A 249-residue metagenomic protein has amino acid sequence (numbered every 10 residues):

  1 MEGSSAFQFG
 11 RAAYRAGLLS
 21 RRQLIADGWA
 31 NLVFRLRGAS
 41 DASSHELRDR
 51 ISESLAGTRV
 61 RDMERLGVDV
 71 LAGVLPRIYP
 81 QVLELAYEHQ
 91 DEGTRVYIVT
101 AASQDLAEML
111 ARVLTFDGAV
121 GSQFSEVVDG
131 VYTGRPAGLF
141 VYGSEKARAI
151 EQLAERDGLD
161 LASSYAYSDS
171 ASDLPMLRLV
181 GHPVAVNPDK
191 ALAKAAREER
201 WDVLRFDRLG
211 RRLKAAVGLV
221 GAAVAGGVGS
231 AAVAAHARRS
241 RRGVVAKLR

Functional and structural regions predicted by a protein language model:
M1-L36: Active-site neighborhood of HAD-like aspartate-dependent phosphohydrolases
S4, T58, E145: Conserved active-site and cofactor/substrate-binding residues in soluble primary-metabolism enzymes
A6-F9, W29, S44-R48, D129-R135: Acidic/polar active-site rim loop that often engages polyanionic ligands
R22-W29, E46-L47, R65, R239-V244: Short alpha-helical "patches" and their helix-cap loops
A39, S54-G57, F124, D129: Active-site phosphate/ATP/adenylate-binding loop shared across adenylate-forming ligases
H45-P80: Metal-dependent phosphoesterase signature
R65-L66, A72-R249: C-terminal cap/substrate-recognition subdomain and adjoining C-terminal extension of metal-dependent phosphatase-like
